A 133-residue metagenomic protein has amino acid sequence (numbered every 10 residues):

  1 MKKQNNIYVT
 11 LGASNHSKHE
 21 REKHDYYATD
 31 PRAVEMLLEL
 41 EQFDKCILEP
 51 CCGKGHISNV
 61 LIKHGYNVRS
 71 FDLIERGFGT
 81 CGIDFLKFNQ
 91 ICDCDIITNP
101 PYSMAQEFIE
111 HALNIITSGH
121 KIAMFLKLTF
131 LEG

Functional and structural regions predicted by a protein language model:
M1-G133: Class I S-adenosyl-L-methionine-dependent methyltransferase catalytic core
